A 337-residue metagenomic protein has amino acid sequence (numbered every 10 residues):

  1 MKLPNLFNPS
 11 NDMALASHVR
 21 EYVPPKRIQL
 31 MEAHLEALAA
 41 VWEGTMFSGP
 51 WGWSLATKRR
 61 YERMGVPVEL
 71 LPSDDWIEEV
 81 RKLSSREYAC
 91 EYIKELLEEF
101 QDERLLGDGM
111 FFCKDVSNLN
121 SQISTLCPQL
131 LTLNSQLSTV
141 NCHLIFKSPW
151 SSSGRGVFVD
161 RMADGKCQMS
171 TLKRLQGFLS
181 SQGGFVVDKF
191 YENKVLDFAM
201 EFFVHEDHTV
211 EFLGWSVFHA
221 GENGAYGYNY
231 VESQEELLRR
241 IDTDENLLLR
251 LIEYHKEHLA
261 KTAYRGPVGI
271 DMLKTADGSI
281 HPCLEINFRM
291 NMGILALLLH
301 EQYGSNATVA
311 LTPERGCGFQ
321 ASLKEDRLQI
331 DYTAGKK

Functional and structural regions predicted by a protein language model:
L6-D12, A16, R27-I123, S151-S152: Conserved N-proximal alpha/beta basic substrate-recognition cap immediately N-terminal to, or forming the N-lobe
N118-C142, M162-S170: Short, basic, low-complexity termini and linkers enriched in Ser/Thr/Gly/Pro that act as targeting/leader peptides
N141-V159, Q176-N193, I270, E285: ATP-grasp fold ATP-binding core
L144-L172, D197-A199, E222-L238: Glycine-rich phosphate-binding loop of ATP-grasp-fold ATP-dependent ligases
M169-A225, L273-P282: Phosphate-binding site of ATP-dependent enzymes
Q182-F185, F190, G224-G278, E314-D326: A long amphipathic alpha-helix within ATP-dependent nucleotide-binding catalytic cores
F202-K256, N287-T312: ATP-dependent carboxylate/phosphate-activation module, predominantly the ATP-grasp catalytic core and closely related
S305-K337: Peripheral (often C-terminal) accessory segments that flank ATP-dependent C-N-forming ligase machineries
